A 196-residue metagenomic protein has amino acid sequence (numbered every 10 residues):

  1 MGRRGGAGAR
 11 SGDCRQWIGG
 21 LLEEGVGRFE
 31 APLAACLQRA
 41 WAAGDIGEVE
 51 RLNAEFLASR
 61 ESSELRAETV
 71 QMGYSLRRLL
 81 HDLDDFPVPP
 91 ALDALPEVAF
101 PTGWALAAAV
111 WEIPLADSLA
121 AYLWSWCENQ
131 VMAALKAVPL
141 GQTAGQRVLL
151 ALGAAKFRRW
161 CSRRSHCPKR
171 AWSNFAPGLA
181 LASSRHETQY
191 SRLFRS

Functional and structural regions predicted by a protein language model:
M1-I18, V49-S59, P87, R170 (+2 more regions): Conserved catalytic-core motifs characterized by acidic clusters
M1-I46: Glycine/small-residue-rich interface belts in oligomeric ring/scaffold proteins and their assembly partners
M1-R3, I18-G19, A35, R77 (+2 more regions): Amphipathic alpha-helical segments within well-ordered protein domains
R4-Q16, L83-P90, W111-S118, A137-A144: Inter-helical turn/loop segments and adjacent helix faces that build the functional surface of alpha-helical bundle
D13-C14, L76, L181, R185: Amphipathic alpha-helical hairpins
G25-V26, E30-L33, A40, G44 (+6 more regions): Short, contiguous, pocket-lining structural segments that sit at or immediately flank catalytic/ligand-binding sites
A31-C36, A43-W111: Internal, conserved structured core segments that host functional sites
A121-S196: C-terminal auxiliary extensions adjacent to catalytic cores
